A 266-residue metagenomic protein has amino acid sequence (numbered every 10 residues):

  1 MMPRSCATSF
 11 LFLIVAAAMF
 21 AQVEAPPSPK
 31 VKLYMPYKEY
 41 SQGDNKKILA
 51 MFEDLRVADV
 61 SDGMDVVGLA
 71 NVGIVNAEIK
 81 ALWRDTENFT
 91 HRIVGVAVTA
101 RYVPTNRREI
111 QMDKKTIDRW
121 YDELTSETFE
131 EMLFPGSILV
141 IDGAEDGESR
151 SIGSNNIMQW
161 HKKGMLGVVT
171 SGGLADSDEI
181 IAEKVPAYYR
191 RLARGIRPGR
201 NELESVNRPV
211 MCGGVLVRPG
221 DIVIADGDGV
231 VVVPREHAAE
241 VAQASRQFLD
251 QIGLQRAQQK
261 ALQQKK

Functional and structural regions predicted by a protein language model:
T8-A18: Bacterial N-terminal signal peptides
A21-V23: Boundary at the C-terminal end of the N-terminal hydrophobic targeting segment
Y40-W120: N-terminal low-complexity or amphipathic/hydrophobic leaders
M64, W160, D221-V223: Buried hydrophobic positions in well-ordered alpha/beta secondary-structure cores of metabolic enzymes
G73-N76, Y102, V140-D142, R150 (+3 more regions): General beta-strand structural signal in soluble alpha/beta enzymes
D122, E127-S171: Extracellular/luminal Protease-associated
M158-K162, L166-D178, A182-R194: Ligand/cofactor pocket segment of small-molecule handling proteins
R190-K266: Acidic, glycine-rich flexible loop/linker segments
